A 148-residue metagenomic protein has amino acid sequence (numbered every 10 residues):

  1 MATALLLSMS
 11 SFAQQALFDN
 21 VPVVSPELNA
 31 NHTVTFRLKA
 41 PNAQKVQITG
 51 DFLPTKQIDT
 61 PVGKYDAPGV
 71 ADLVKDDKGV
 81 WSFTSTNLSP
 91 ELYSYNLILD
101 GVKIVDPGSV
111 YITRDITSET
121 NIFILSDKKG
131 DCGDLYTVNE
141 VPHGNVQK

Functional and structural regions predicted by a protein language model:
M1, F18-D19, D77: General secondary-structure edge motif
M1-S10: Bacterial N-terminal signal peptides
S10-F12, L38: Serine/proline-rich low-complexity intrinsically disordered segments, especially terminal tails, linkers
Q14-L28, T84-K148: The feature marks proteins involved in alpha-glucan
N29-N31, P41: Short, surface-exposed loop/turn motifs at beta-strand boundaries within globular domains
H32-F36: Structural beta-strand segments of beta-rich domains
R37-P90, V102-N121: Aromatic-rich carbohydrate-binding modules that target alpha-glucans
